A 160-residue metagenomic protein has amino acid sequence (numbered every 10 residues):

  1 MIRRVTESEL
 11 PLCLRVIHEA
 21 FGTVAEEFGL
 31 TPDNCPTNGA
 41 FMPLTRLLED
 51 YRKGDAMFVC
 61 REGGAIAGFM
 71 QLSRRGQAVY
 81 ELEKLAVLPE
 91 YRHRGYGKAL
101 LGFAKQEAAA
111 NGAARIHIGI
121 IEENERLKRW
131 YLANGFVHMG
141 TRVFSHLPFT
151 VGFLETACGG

Functional and structural regions predicted by a protein language model:
R4-P89, K98-F103, E107, G140-H146 (+1 more regions): Acetyl-CoA-dependent GNAT
P36-T37, R94, H117: A generic secondary-structure micro-motif detector that highlights 1-2 residue hydrophobic/ambivalent hotspots embedded
A65, L88-G102, A109-N111, E122-R129 (+1 more regions): Conserved glycine-rich acetyl-CoA-binding loop
A114-N134, T141-G160: C-terminal "cap" of GNAT-fold acetyltransferases
